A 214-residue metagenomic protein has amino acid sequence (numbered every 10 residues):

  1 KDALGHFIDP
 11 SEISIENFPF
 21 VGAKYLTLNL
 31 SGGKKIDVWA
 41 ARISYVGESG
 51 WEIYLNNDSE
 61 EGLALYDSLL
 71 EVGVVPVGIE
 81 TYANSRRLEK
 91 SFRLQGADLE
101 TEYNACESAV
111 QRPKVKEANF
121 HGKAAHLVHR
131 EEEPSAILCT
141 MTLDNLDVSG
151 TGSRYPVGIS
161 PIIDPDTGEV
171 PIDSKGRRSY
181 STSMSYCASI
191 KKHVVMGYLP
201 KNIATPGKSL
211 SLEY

Functional and structural regions predicted by a protein language model:
K1-Y214: Conserved, structured C-terminal
